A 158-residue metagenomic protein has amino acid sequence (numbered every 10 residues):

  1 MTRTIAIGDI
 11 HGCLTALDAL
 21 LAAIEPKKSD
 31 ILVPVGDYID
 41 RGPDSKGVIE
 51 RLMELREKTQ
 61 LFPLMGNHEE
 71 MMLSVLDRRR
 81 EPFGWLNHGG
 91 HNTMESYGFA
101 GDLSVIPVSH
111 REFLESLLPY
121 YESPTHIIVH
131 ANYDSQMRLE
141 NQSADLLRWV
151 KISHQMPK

Functional and structural regions predicted by a protein language model:
M1-I5, Y121-I127: Beta-strand-turn-beta hairpins that frame and shape the catalytic cleft of phosphate-ester-processing enzymes
M1-R51: N-terminal active-site segment of His-dependent metallophosphoesterases
A6, P34, P63-L64, I127: Residue-level marker for buried hydrophobic side chains located in beta-strands that build the well-ordered beta-sheet
H11, E69-E70, Y133-Q136: Short, solvent-exposed loop/turn segments at secondary-structure junctions
D18, L73, R138-L139: A short local structural element in Rossmann-fold oxidoreductases
I24-K28, K58, S123: Glycine-rich phosphate-binding loop signature in dinucleotide/nucleotide-binding domains
R41-E122, R148-K158: Active-site neighborhood of divalent metal-dependent phosphoester bond hydrolases
H126-L146: Divalent-metal (often Zn2+) His-rich catalytic cores of metallo-beta-lactamase-fold enzymes
